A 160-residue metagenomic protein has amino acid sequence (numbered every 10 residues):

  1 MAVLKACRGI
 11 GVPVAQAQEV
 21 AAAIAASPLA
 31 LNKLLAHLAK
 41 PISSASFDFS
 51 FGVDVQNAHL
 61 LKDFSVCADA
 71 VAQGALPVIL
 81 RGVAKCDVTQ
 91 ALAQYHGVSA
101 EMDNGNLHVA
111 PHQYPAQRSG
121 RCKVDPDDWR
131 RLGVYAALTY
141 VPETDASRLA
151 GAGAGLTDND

Functional and structural regions predicted by a protein language model:
M1-G11: C-terminal alpha-helical interaction appendages
L4-A6, Q16-S50: N-terminal low-complexity or amphipathic/hydrophobic leaders
V12-A17, K85: Helix N-cap / loop-to-helix initiation motif
L34-G105: A glycine-rich, acidic short-motif signal
A75-D160: Glycine-rich, aromatic-bearing surface loops/beta-hairpins
